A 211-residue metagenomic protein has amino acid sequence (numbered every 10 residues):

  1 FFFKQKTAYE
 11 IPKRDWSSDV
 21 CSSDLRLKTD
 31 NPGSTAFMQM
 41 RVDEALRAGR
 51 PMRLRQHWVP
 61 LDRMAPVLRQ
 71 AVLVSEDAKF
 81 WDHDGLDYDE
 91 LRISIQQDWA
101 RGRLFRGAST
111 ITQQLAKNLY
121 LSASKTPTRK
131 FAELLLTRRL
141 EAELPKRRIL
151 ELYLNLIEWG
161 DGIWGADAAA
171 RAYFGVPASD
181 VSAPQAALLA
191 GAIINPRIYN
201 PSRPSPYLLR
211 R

Functional and structural regions predicted by a protein language model:
F1-V20: Single conserved hydrophobic/aromatic residue that forms the stacking wall/gate of nucleotide- or nucleobase-binding
S17-R211: Juxtamembrane regions of bacterial inner-membrane/periplasmic proteins, predominantly the peptidoglycan biogenesis
